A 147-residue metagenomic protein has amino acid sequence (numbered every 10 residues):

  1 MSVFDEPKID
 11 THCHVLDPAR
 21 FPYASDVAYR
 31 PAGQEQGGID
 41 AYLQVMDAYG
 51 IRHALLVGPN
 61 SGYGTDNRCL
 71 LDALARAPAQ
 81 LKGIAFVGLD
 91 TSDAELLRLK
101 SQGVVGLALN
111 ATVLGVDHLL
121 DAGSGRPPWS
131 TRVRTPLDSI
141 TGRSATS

Functional and structural regions predicted by a protein language model:
M1-T65, K100: An N-terminally biased module of ancient metal coordination in phosphate/nucleic-acid-related enzymes
G64-R143: Active-site gating/metal-coordination segments in enzymes
S147: Noncatalytic carbohydrate-binding groove/subsite architecture in carbohydrate-active enzymes
